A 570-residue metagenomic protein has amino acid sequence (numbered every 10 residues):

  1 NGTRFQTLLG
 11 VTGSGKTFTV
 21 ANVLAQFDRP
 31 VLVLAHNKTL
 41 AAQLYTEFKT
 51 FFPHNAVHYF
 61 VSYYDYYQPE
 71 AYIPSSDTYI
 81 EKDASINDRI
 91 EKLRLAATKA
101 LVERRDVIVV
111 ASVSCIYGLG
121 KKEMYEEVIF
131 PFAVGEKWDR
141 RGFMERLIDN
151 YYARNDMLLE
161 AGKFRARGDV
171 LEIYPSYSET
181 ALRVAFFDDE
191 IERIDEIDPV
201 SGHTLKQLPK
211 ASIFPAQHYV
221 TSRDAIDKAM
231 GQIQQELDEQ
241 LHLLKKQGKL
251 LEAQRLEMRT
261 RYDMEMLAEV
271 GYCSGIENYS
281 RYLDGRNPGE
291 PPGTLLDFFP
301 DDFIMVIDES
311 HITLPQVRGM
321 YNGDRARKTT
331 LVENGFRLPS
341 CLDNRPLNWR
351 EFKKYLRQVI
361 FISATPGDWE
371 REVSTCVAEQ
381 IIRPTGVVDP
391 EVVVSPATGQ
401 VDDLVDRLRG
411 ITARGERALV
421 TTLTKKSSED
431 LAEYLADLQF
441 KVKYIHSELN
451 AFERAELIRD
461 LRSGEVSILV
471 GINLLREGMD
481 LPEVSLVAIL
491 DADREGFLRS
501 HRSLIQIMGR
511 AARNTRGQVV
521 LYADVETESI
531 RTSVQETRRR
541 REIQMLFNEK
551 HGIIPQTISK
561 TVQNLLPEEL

Functional and structural regions predicted by a protein language model:
N1-E568: ASCE RecA-like P-loop NTPase motor cores that couple ATP hydrolysis to mechanical translocation on nucleic acids
